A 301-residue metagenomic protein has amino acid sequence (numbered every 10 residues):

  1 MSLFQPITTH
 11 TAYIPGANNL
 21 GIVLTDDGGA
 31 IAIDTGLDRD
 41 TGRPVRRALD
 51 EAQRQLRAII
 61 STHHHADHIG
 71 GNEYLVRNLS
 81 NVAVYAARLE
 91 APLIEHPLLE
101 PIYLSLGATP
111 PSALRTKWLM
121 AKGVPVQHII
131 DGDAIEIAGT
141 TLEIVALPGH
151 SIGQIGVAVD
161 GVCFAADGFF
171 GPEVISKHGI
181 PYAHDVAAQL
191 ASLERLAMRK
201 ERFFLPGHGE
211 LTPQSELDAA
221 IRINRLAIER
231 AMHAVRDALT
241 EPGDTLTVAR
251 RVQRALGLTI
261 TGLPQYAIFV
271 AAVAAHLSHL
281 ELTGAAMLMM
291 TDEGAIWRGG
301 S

Functional and structural regions predicted by a protein language model:
S2-A52, G156-G168: Conserved beta-strand hairpin/beta-sheet module of binuclear metal-dependent hydrolase folds, prominently
Q5, V23, I130-I137: Short acidic-hydrophobic surface loop/beta-edge motif
H10, V23, D34, L49 (+10 more regions): Divalent metal-coordination and catalytic microenvironments
A12, I31, I60, Y85 (+4 more regions): Hydrophobic/aromatic beta-strand patches that form the interior of the parallel beta-sheet core in alpha/beta enzyme
L37-R39, A134, T141-M232: Metallo-beta-lactamase
R39-I135: Active-site HxH/HxHxD metal-binding segment of metal-dependent hydrolases
D237-S301: C-terminal regulatory/interaction regions
